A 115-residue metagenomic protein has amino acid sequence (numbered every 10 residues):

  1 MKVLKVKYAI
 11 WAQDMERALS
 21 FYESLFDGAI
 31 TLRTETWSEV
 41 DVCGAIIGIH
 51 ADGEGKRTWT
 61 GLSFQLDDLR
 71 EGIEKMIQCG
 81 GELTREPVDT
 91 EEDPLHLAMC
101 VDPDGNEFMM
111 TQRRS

Functional and structural regions predicted by a protein language model:
M1, I10, C79-S115: Vicinal oxygen chelate
M1-L19, I46, T60-L62, R114-S115: N-terminal beta-strand motif that seeds the catalytic metal site of vicinal oxygen chelate
K2-L4, E54-W59, E91-E92: Short glycine-enriched loop/turn motifs at secondary-structure junctions
V6, E35, L95-L97: Short loop/turn microsegments at loop-to-beta-strand junctions
A18-E23, M76, G105: Conserved active-site tyrosine of GNAT-family acetyltransferases
F26-R33, E82-P87: Short secondary-structure junctions
G28-T60, E107-R113: Conserved short beta-strand elements that form part of the metal-binding/catalytic scaffold of enzyme active sites
L62-T90: Mid-chain, well-packed structural core segment of small domains
